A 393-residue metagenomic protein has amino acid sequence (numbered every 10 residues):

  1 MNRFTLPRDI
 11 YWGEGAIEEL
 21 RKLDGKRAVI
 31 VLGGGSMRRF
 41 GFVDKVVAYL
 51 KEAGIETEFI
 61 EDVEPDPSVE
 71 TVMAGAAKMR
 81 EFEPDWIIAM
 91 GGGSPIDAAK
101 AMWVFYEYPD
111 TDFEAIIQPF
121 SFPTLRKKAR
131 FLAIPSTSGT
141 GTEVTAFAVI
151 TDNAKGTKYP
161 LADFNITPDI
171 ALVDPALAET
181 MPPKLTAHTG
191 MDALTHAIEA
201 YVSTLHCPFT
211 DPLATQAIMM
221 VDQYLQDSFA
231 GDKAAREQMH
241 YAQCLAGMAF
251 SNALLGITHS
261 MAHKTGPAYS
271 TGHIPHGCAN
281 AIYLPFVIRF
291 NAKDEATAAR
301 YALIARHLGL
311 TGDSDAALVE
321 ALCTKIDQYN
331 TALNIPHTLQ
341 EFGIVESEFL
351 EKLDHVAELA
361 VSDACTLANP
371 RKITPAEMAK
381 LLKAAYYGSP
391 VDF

Functional and structural regions predicted by a protein language model:
M1-W86, L339-Q340: ATP/NTP phosphate-donor binding region
E70-A176: Glycine/threonine-rich beta-strand-loop-alpha-helix active-site module that forms ligand/phosphate-binding
G139, C244-N280, D363-L367: Glycine-rich phosphate/pyrophosphate-binding beta-alpha loops
F147-A253: Carboxylate- and glycine-rich phosphate/diphosphate-binding segment that chelates Mg2+/Mn2+
T204-L213, D227-Q238, A253-T258, I274-G277 (+4 more regions): Flexible, glycine/charged-enriched surface loops at secondary-structure junctions
A268-T271, G277-L350, V391-D392: Gly/Pro-rich interdomain helix-loop hinge
E348-F393: Short, amphipathic C-terminal "tail helix"
